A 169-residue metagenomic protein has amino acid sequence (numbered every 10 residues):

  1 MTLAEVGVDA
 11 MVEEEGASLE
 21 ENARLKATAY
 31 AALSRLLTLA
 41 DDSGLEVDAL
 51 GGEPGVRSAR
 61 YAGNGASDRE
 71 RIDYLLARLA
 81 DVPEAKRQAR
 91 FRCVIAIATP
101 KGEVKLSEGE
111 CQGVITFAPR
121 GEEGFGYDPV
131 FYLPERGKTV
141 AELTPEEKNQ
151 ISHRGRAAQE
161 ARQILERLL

Functional and structural regions predicted by a protein language model:
M1-L169: Anionic-ligand binding patches
